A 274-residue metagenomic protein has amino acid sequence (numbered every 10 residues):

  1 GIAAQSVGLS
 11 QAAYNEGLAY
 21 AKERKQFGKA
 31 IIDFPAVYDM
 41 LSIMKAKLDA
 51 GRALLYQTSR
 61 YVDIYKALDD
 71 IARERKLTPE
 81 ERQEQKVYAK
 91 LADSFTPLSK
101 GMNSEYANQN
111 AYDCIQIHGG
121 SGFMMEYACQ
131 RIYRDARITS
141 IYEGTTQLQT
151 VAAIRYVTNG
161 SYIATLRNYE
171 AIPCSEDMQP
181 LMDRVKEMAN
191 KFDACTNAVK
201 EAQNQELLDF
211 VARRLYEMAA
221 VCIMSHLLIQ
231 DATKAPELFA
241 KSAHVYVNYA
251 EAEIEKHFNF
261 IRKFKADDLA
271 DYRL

Functional and structural regions predicted by a protein language model:
G1-L274: Flavin-dependent oxidoreductase catalytic core characteristic of acyl-CoA dehydrogenase/oxidase-like enzymes
